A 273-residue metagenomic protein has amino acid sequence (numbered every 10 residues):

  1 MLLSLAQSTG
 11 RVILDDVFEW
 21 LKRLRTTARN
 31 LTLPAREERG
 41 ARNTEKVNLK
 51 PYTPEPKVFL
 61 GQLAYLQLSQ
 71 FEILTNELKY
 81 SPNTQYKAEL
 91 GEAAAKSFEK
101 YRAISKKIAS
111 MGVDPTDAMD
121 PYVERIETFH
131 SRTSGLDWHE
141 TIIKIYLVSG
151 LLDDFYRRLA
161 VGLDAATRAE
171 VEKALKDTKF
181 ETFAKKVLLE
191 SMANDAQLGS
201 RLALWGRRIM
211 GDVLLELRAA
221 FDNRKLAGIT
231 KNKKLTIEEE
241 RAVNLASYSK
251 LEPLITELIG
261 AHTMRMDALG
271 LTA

Functional and structural regions predicted by a protein language model:
M1-E19: N-terminal amphipathic/basic-hydrophobic helices that include classical n-h-c signal peptides and signal-anchor
D15-Y86, L90: Short, extreme N-terminal leader segments that mark the start of a protein/domain
F18-A28, A93-D120, K186: Conserved alpha-helical segments that form or flank metal/cofactor-binding pockets of metalloenzymes
A41-G61, Y122-I145: Acidic/His metal-coordination segments adjacent to aromatic residues that form catalytic metal sites in metalloenzymes
P56-Q62, T84-E99, T141, A166-F180 (+1 more regions): Alpha-helical scaffold segments that form or flank carboxylate-/histidine-based iron centers
Q70-G91, T133, S149-A166: Helix-loop segments that flank and shape redox-cofactor active sites
R157-R218: A contiguous pocket-lining binding segment that forms or flanks enzyme active sites
L198-A273: Extended, helix-rich structural scaffolds rather than catalytic motifs
